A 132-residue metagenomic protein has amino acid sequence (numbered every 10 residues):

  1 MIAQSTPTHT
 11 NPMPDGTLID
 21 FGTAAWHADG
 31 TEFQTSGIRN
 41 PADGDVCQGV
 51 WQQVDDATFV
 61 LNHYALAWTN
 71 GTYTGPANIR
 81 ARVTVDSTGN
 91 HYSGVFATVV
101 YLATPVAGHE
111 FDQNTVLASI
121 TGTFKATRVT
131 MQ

Functional and structural regions predicted by a protein language model:
M1-P14, G49: Tryptophan-anchored aromatic micro-motifs
T8-P14, Q34-P41: A short gly/proline-enriched turn/hairpin at secondary-structure junctions
T10-M13, T69-T72, A103-D112: Flexible, membrane-facing loop/turn or short amphipathic-helix motifs that contact lipid bilayers or gate lipid-binding
P12-F21, H27: Alpha-helical assembly-interface signal, strongest on the long, hydrophobic N-terminal helix that forms
F21-T23, Q48-V50, N78-R82, S119-K125: Well-ordered beta-strand positions in beta-sheet-rich domains
A24, A28-E32, A57, G89: Structural signal for glycine-centered tight turns and loop->strand junctions in beta-sheet-rich domains
G37-T98: Contiguous, well-ordered beta-strand patches that form the walls/edges of small beta-barrel/beta-sandwich domains
T98-Q132: Edge beta-strand at a domain terminus
